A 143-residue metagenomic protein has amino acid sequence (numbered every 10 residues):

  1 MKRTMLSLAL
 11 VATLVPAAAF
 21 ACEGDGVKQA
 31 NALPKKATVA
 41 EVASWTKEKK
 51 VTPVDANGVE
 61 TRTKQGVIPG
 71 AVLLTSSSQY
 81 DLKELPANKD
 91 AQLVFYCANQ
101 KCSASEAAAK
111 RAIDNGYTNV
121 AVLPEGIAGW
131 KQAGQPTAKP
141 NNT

Functional and structural regions predicted by a protein language model:
K2-K64, T143: Flexible, polar/low-complexity N-terminal or interdomain linker segments that lie immediately upstream of folded
G26-L33, P69, F95-Q100, Y117: Second-shell loop/turn segments in exported
W45, Q79-D90: Short amphipathic alpha-helix with an adjacent loop that forms part of the alpha/beta core around
T46-K50, E60, C97, I113 (+1 more regions): Sec/Tat-exported extracytoplasmic proteins
R62-P69, L85, W130: Short loop/helix-cap segments at secondary-structure boundaries that form the rim of catalytic
L73-T75: Short acidic-hydrophobic, aromatic-tinged amphipathic segments that line or gate anion-handling sites
L85-W130: Catalytic cysteine-centered active loop of the rhodanese-like fold, especially the PTP/DSP P-loop
Q135-T143: Active-site neighborhoods of enzymes that stabilize oxyanions during catalysis
